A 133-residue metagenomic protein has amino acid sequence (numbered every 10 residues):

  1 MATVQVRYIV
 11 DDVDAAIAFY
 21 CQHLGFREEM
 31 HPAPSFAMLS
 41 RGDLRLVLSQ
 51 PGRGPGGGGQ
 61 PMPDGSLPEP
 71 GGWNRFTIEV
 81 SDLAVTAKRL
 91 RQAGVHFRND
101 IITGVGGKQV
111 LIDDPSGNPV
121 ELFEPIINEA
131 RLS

Functional and structural regions predicted by a protein language model:
M1-Q5, R27-E79, V85-D113, E124-S133: Vicinal oxygen chelate
I9: Catalytic core of Fe(II)/2-oxoglutarate
A16, Y20-H23, L90, G117: Conserved active-site tyrosine of GNAT-family acetyltransferases
P119-L122: Short glycine-/small-residue motifs
